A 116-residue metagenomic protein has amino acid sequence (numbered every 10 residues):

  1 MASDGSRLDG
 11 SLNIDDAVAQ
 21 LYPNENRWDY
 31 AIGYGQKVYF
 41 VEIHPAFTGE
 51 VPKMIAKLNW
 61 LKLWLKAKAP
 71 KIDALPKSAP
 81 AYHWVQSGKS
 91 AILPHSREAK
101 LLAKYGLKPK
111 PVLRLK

Functional and structural regions predicted by a protein language model:
M1-P23: Acidic-basic catalytic patches of nuclease active cores, encompassing PD-(D/E)XK and other metal-cofactor nuclease
A19-Y22, A46-E50, K89-P94: Short acidic, S/G/P-rich loop/turn micro-motifs used as interaction or catalytic elements
N26: Beta-rich catalytic cores
Y30-I32, K37-F47: Conserved catalytic cores of phosphodiester-cleaving nucleases, focusing on short active-site segments
F47-W64: Mg2+/Mn2+-dependent nuclease catalytic core
P52-I55, A67, S87-I92: N-terminal targeting/trafficking signals and adjacent low-complexity tails
L63-K77: Arginine/glycine-rich "motif VI" loop of SF2 helicases in the C-terminal RecA-like domain
D73-K116: Domain-level recognition of nuclease-like catalytic cores that cleave nucleotide substrates
